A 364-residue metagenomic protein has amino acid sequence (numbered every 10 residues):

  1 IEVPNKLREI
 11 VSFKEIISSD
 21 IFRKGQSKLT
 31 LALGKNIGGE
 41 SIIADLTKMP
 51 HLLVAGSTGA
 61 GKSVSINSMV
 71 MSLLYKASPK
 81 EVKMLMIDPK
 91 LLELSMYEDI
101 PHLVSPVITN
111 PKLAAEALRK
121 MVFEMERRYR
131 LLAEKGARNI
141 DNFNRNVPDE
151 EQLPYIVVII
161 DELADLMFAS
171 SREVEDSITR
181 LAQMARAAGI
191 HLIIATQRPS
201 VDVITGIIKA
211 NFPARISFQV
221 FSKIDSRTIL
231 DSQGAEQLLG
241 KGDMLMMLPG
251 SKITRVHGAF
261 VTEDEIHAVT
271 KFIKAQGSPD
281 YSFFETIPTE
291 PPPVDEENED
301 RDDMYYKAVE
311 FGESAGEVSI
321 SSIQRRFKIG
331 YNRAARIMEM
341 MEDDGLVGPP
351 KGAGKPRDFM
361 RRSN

Functional and structural regions predicted by a protein language model:
I1-T30, K35-I37, S41-I43, K48-M49 (+3 more regions): P-loop NTPase motor-domain active sites and their immediate coupling elements
L52-L53: Short hydrophobic/aromatic beta-strand immediately N-terminal to the Walker A/P-loop
S57-G59, T196: The conserved Walker
K62: Conserved lysine of the Walker
S65, M69: Hydrophobic positions on the alpha1 helix immediately C-terminal to the Walker A/P-loop
S72-K76, D344: Active-site catalytic microenvironments for nucleophilic, acid-base chemistry
V104-V122: Conserved nucleotide-sensing/catalytic segment adjacent to the nucleotide-binding pocket in NTP-handling enzymes
